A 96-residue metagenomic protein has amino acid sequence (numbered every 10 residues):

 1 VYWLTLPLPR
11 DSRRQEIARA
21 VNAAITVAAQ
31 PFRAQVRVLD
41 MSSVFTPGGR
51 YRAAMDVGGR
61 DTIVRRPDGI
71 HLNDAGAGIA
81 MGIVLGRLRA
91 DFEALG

Functional and structural regions predicted by a protein language model:
Y2-L4: Structural beta-sheet core signal
L8-G96: Catalytic His-Asp segment of secreted/periplasmic serine-dependent ester chemistry enzymes
